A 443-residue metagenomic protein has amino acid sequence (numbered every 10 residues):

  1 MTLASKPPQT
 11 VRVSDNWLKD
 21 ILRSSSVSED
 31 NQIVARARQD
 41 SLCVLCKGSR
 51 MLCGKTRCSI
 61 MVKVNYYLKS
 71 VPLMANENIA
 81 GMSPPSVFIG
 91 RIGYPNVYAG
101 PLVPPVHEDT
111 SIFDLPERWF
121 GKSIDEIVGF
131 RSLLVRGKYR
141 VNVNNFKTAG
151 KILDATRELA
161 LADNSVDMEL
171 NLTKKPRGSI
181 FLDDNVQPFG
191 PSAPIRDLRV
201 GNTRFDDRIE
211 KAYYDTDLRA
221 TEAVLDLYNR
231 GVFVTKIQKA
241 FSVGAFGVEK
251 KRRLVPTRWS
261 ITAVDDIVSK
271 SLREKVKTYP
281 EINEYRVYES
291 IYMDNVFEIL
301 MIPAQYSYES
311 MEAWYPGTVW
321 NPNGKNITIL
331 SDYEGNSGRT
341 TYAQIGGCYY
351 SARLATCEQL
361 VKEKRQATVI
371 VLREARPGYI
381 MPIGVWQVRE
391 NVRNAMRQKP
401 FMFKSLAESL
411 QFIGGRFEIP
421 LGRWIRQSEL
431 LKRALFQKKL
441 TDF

Functional and structural regions predicted by a protein language model:
M1-F443: Long, low-complexity intrinsically disordered regions enriched in acidic and polar residues with frequent FG dipeptides
